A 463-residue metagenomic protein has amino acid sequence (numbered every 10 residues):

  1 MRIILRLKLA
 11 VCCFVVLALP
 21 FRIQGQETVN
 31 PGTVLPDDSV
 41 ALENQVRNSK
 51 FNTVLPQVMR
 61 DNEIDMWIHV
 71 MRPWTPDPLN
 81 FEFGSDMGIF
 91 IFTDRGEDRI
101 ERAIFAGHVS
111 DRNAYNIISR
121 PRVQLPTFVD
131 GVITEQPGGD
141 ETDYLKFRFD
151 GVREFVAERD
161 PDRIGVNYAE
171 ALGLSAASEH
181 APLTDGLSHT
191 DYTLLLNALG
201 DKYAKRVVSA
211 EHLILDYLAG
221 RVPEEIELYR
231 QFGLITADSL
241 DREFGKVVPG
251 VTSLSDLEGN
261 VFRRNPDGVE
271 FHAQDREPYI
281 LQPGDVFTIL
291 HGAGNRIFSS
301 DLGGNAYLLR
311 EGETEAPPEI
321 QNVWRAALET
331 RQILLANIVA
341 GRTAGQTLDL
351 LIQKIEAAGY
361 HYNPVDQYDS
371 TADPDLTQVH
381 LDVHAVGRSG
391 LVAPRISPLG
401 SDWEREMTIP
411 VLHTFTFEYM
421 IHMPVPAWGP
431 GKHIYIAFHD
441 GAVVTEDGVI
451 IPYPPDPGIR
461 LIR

Functional and structural regions predicted by a protein language model:
M1-L5: N-terminal secretory signal peptides that target proteins for export/translocation
K8-R22: Bacterial N-terminal signal peptides
Q26-R463: Active-site neighborhoods and metal-handling regions in enzymes and metal-associated proteins
